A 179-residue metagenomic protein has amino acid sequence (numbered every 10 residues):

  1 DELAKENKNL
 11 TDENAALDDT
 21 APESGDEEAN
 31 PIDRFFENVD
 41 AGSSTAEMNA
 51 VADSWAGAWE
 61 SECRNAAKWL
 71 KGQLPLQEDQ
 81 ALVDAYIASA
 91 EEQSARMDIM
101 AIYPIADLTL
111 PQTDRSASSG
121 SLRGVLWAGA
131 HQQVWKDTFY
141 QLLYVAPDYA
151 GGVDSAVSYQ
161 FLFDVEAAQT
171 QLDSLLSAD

Functional and structural regions predicted by a protein language model:
N7, N14-A88, E92-D179: N-terminal alpha-helical modules
